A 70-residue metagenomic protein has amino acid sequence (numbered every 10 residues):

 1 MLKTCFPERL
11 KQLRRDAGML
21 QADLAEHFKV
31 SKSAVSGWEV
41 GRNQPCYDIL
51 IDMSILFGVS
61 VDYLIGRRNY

Functional and structural regions predicted by a protein language model:
M1-D16: A short, Lys/Arg-rich alpha-helix, primarily the initiator
M1-T4, I55, I65-Y70: Short, charged recognition helix plus adjacent turn of helix-turn-helix-like nucleic-acid-binding domains
E8, G18-M19, P45-D48: Residue-level signal for the short linker/turn that defines the boundary of a DNA-recognition helix
R15, K29, V40-R42, I51 (+1 more regions): Residue-level detection of the helix-turn-helix DNA-binding "recognition helix"
G18-G37: Short alpha-helical DNA-recognition segment
D48-Y63: DNA major-groove recognition helix of helix-turn-helix/homeodomain DNA-binding modules
